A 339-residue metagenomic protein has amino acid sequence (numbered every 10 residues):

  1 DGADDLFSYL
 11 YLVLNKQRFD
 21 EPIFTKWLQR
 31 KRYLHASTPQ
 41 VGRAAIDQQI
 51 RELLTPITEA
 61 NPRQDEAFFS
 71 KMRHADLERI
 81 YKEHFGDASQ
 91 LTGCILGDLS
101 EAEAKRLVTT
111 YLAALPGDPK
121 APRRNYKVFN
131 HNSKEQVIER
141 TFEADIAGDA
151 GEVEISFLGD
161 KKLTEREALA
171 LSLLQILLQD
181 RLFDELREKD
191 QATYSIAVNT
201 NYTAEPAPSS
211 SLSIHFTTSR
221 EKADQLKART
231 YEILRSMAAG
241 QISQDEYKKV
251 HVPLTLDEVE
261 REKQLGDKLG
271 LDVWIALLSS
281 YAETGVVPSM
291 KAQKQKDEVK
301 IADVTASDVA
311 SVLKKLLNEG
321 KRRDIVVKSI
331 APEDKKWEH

Functional and structural regions predicted by a protein language model:
D1-N15, T25-K71, A88-L96, D149-A168 (+3 more regions): M16 family metallopeptidases and their MPP-like homologs
L54-I57, D87, T92-G151, G159 (+1 more regions): An aromatic/glycine/proline-enriched structural segment found at the starts of mature extracellular/organellar domains
K82-H84, E143-A147, T203-P206, L316: Replace "in large, NTP-powered and nucleic-acid-processing enzymes" with "in large, NTP-powered factors and other
T109-A114, L173, Q191, Y231-E232: Short, solvent-exposed amphipathic alpha-helical segments in soluble enzyme and RNA/protein-processing domains
Q175, D184: Long, His/Glu/Asp-enriched segments that create or flank divalent metal/ion-associated functional microenvironments
L178-Q179: Short Ser/Thr-interspersed hydrophobic loop/turn segments at strand-loop and sheet-helix junctions that line or gate
